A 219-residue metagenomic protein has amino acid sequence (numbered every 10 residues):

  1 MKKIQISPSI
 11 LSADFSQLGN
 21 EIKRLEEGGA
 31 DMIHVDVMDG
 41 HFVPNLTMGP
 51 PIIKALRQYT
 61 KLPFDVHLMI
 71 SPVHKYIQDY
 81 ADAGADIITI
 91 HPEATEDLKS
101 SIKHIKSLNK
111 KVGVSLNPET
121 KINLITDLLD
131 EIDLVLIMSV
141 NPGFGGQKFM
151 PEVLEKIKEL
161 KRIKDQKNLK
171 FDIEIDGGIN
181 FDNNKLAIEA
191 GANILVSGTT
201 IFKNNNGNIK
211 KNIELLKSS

Functional and structural regions predicted by a protein language model:
M1-T89, E93-D97, H104, K111-V112 (+8 more regions): Conserved N-terminal beta1-alpha1 strand-loop-helix module at the mouth
H34, E174-I175: Generic enzyme active-site microenvironment
A85, G191-I194: Conserved acetyl-CoA-binding loop of GNAT-fold acetyltransferases
E93-T95, N117-E119, V140-G143, T199-K203: Short, acidic/turn-prone active-site loops that include or flank metal/cofactor- and phosphate-binding residues
G145-M150, D176: Short, glycine/charged-rich beta-strand-loop motifs at protein surfaces that mediate ligand recognition and catalysis
I175-G178, V196-T200: Glycine-rich beta-strand-to-loop/alpha-helix junction loops that act as flexible
G178-A190: Acidic, divalent-metal-coordinating active-site segment for phosphoryl/phosphodiester hydrolysis, typified by short
